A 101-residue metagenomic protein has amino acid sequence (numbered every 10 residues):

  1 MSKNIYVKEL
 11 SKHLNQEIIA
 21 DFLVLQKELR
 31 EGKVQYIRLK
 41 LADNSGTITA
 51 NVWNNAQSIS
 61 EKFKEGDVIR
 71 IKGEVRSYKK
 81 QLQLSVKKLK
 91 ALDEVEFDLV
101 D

Functional and structural regions predicted by a protein language model:
M1-I19: OB-fold nucleic-acid-binding modules
Q26-R38, G46-D101: OB-fold single-stranded nucleic acid-binding module
D43: Flexible glycine-/small-residue-rich
